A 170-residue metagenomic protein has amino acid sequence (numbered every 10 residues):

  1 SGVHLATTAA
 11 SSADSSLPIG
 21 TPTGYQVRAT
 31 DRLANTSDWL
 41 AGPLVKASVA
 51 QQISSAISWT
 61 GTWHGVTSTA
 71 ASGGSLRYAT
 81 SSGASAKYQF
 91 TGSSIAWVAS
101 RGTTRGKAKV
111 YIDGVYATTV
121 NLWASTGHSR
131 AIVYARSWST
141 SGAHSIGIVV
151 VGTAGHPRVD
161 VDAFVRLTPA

Functional and structural regions predicted by a protein language model:
S1: A positively charged, amphipathic N-terminal helix/segment that binds anionic biomolecules
H4-A170: Glycan-recognition surfaces in beta-rich domains, encompassing non-catalytic CBMs and lectin-like receptor-binding
